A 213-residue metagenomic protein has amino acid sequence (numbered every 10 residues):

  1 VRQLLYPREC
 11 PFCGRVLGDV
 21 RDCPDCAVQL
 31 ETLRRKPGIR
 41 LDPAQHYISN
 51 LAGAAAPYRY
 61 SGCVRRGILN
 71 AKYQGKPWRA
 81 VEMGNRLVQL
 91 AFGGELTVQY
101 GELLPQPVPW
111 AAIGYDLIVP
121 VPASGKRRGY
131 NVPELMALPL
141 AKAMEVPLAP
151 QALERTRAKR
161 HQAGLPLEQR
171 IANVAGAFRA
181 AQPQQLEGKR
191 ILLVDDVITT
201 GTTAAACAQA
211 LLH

Functional and structural regions predicted by a protein language model:
V1-H213: Glycine-rich phosphate/pyrophosphate-handling loop used in enzymes and phosphotransfer proteins
